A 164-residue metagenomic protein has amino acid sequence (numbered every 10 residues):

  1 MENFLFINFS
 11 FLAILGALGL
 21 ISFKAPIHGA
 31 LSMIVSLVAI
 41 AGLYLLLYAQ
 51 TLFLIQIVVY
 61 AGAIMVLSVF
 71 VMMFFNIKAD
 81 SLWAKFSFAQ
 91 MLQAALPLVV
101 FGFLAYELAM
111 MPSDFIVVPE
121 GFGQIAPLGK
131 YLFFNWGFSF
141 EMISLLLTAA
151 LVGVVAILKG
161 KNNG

Functional and structural regions predicted by a protein language model:
M1-I27, L47-Q50, M72-G164: Flexible extramembrane loops and terminal tails that flank transmembrane helices in small membrane-associated subunits
A17, I40-A41, L67, L151: Hydrophobic transmembrane alpha-helices of multi-pass small-molecule transporters
I21, I34-A39, L46-L47: Juxtamembrane transmembrane-helix termini in multi-pass membrane transport proteins
G29-V38, I57-A63, F86-L96: Cytoplasmic-side transmembrane-helix entry/capping segments in multi-pass membrane proteins
L43-I55: Membrane-interface interhelical loops and short amphipathic "cap" helices that link adjacent transmembrane segments
G62-M65, L146: Conserved short aromatic-hydrophobic micro-motifs
I64-M72: Alpha-helical transmembrane segments within multi-pass membrane transporters and channels
